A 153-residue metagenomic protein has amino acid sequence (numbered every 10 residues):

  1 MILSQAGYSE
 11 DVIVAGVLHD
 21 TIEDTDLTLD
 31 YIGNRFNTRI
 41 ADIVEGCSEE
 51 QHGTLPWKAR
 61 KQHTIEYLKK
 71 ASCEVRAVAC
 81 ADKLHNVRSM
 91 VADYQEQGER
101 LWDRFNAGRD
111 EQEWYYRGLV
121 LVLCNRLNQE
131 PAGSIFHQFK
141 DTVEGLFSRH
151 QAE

Functional and structural regions predicted by a protein language model:
M1-E153: Active-site helical microenvironments for divalent-metal-assisted chemistry
